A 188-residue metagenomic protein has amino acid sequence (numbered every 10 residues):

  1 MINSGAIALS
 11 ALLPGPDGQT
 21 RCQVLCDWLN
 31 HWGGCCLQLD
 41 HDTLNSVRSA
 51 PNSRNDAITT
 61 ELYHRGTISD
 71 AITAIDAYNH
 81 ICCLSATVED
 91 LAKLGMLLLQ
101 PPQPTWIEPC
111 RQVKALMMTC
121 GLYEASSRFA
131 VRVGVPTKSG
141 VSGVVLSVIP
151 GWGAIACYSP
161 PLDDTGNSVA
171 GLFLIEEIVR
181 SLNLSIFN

Functional and structural regions predicted by a protein language model:
M1, C83-T87, S147, N167-A170: Secondary-structure capping and boundary motifs in well-ordered enzyme cores
M1-I81, L97: Active-site-adjacent helix/loop patches that line small-molecule binding or acyl-intermediate pockets
I2, P51-N55, L84-L91, W106-C110: Hydrophobic alpha-helical segments and helix-packing faces
E61-I68, T87-D90, I149-G151: A glycine-rich, aromatic-flanked flexible loop/lid motif
L99-N188: Structured C-terminal helix/loop/strand segments within mature extracytoplasmic catalytic/sensor domains
